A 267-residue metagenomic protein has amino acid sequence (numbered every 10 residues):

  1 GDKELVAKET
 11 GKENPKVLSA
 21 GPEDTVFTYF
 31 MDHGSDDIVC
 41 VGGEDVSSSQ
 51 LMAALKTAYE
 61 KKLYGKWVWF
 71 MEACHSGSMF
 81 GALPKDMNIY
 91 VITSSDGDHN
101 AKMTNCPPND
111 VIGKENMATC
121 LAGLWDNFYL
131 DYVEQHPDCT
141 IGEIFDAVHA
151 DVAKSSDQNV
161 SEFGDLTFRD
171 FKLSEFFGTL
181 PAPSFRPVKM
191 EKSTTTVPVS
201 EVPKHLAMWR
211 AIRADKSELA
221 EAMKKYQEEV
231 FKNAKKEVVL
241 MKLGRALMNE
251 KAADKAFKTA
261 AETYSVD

Functional and structural regions predicted by a protein language model:
G1-D267: Cysteine endopeptidase catalytic domains of the caspase/legumain-like
